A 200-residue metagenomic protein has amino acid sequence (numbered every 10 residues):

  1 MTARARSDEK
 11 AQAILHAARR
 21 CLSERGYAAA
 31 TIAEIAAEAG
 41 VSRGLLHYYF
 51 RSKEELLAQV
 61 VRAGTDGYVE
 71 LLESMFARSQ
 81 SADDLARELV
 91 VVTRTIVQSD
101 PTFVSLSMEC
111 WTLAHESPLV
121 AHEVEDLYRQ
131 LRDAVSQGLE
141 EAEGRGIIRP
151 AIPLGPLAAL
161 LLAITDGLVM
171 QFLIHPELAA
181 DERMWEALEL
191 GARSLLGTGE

Functional and structural regions predicted by a protein language model:
M1-E9, E200: N-terminal intrinsically disordered/low-complexity leader segments
K10-A18, I35, V60-G64, Y68 (+1 more regions): Generic hydrophobic, amphipathic alpha-helix propensity
A13, R20-E55, Q59: Helix-turn-helix
E24-A28, R78, D100, R145: Short coil/turn segments at alpha/beta junctions that flank glycine-rich nucleotide-binding fingerprints
L56, L89-T93, S107-W111, L161 (+1 more regions): Short alpha-helical scaffolding segments that buttress acidic/His motifs in well-ordered protein cores
Q59, E70-F103, L154-L161, W185: Hydrophobic alpha-helical connector segments
D84-L85, Q98-H122: Amphipathic alpha-helical segments used for helix-helix packing
L119-E125, R129, E143-L195, G199-E200: Hydrophobic/aromatic-rich alpha-helical bundle segments in the mid-to-C-terminal region
